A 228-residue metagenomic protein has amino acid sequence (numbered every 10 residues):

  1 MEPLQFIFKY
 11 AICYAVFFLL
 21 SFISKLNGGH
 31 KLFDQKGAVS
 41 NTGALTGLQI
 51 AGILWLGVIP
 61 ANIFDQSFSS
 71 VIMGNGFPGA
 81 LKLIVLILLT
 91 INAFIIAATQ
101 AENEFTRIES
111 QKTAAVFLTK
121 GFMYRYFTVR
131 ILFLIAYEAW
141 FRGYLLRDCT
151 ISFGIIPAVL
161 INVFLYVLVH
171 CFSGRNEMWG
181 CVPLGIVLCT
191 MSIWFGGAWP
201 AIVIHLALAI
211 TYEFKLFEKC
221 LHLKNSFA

Functional and structural regions predicted by a protein language model:
M1-F77, E213-A228: N-terminal, membrane-interfacial amphipathic/helix-forming hydrophobic leader that caps and precedes the first
Q5, K36-L48, G121, R125 (+2 more regions): Membrane-interface starts of transmembrane alpha-helices
I7, A11, A80-V85, M123-F127 (+3 more regions): Hydrophobic alpha-helical transmembrane segments
L20-S24, V159-V163, V167, N176-A228: Functionally important transmembrane alpha-helices
Q35-S40, F64-F133, R147-I151, H222-F227: Juxtamembrane helix-loop-helix connectors linking adjacent transmembrane helices in multi-pass membrane enzymes
A44-W55, A115-F122, L184-G196: Small-residue-rich segments of transmembrane alpha-helices in multi-pass membrane proteins, especially helix faces
L54-Q66, V129, T190-I204: Hydrophobic alpha-helical transmembrane segments in multi-pass integral membrane proteins
N103-A114, A136-I161, T190-G197: Membrane-interface helix/loop boundary segments of multi-pass membrane proteins
